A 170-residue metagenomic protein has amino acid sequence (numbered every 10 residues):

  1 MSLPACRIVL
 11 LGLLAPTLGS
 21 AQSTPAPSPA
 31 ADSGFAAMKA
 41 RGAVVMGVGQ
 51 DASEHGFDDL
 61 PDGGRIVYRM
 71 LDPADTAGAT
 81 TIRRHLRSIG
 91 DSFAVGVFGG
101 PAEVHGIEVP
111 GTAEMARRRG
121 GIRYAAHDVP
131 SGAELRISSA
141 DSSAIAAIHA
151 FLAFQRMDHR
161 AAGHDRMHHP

Functional and structural regions predicted by a protein language model:
M1-P4: N-terminal secretory signal peptides that target proteins for export/translocation
R7-T17: Bacterial N-terminal signal peptides
G19-P170: Intrinsically disordered, low-complexity terminal tails/loops enriched in metal-binding residues
